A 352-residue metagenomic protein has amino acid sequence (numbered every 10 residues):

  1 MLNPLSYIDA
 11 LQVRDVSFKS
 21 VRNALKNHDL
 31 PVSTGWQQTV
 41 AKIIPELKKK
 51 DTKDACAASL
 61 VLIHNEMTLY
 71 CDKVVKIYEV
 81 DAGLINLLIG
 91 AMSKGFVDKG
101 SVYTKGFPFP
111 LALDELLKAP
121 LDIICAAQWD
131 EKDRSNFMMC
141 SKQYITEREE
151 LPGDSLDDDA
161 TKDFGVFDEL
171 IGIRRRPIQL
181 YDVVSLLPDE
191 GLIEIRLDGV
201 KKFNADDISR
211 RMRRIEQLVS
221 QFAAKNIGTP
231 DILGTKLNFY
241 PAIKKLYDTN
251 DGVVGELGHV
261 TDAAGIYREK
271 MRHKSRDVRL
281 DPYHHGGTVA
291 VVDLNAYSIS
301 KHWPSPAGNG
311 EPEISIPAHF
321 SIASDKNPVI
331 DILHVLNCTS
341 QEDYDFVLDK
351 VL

Functional and structural regions predicted by a protein language model:
M1-L352: Intrinsically disordered, low-complexity, charge-rich terminal extensions of nucleic-acid-associated complexes
